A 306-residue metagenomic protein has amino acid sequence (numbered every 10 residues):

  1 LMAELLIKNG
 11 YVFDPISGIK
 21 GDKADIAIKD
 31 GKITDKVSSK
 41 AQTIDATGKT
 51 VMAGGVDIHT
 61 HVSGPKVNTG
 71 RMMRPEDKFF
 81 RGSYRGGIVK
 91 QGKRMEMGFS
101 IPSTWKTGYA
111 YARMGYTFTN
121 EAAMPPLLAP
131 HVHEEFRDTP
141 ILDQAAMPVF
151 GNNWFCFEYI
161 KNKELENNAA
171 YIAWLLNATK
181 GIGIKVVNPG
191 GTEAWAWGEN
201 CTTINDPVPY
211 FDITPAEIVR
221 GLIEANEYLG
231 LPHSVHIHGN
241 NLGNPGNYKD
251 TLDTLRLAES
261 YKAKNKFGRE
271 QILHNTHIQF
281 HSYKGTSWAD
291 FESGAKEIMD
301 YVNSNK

Functional and structural regions predicted by a protein language model:
L1-A41, D45-M52: N-terminal metal-binding scaffold of metallo-dependent hydrolase/deaminase domains
M2-A3, D22, S39-A41, T47 (+7 more regions): Short coil/turn connectors at secondary-structure junctions
G10, I26, G31, G48 (+6 more regions): Divalent metal-coordination and catalytic microenvironments
I33, T104-T107, L127-E134, E166-I172 (+1 more regions): Short alpha-helical segments and helix-capping/turn motifs at coil-helix boundaries
K49-E135: Metal-associated gating/positioning segment near the N- to mid-region
R81-S103, P148-A169, P209-D212: Active-site mouth loops of central-metabolism enzymes
M124-Y171, T251: Mid-domain alpha/beta scaffold segments of enzyme catalytic cores
E164-K306: Histidine/acidic residue-rich metal-binding segments in metalloenzymes
